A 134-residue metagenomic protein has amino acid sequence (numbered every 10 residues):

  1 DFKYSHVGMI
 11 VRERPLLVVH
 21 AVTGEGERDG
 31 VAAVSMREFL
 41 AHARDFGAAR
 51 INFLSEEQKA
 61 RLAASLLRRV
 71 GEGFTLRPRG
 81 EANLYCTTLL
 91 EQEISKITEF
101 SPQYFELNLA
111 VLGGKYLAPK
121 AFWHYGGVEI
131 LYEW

Functional and structural regions predicted by a protein language model:
D1-R50, E72-L84: Glycine-rich catalytic cores of cysteine/serine-nucleophile enzymes that process amide/ester linkages in cell-envelope
E25, S55, L109: Residue-level detector of flexible, active-site-proximal loop/helix-junction positions within diverse enzyme catalytic
A32-V34, A60, N108: Residue-level detector of functional hotspots within protein domains
S35-M36, S55-E56, A118-P119: General structural signal for secondary-structure boundaries
S35-M36, S65, P102, W134: General N-terminal targeting signals
H42-E99: Long, low-complexity intrinsically disordered regions
R77-W134: Activation targets extended, charge/polar-rich intrinsically disordered C-terminal tails
